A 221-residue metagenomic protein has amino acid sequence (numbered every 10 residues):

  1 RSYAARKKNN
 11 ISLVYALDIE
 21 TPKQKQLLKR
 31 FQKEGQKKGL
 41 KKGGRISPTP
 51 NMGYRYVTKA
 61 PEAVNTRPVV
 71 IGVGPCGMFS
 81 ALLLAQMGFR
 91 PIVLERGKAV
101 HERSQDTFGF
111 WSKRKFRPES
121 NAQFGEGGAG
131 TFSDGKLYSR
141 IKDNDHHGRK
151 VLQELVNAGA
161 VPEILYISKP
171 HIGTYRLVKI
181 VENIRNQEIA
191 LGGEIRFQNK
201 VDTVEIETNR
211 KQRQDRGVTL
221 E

Functional and structural regions predicted by a protein language model:
R1-L13, F108-I195, N199-K200: Conserved N-terminal/central alpha/beta ligand/cofactor-binding core
R1-T66: Extreme N-terminal leader/targeting segments of oxidoreductases
S2-Y3, F197-R216: A conserved short coil-to-beta-strand element within the FAD-binding core of flavoproteins
V57, I71-V73, R90, D106 (+2 more regions): N-terminal glycine-rich phosphate/pyrophosphate-binding loop and immediately adjacent elements
E62-R67, M87-R90, E126-G127, L191: Short coil/turn connectors at secondary-structure junctions
V64, L220-E221: Core beta-strand elements of the Rossmann-like FAD/NAD(P) dinucleotide-binding domain in flavoenzyme oxidoreductases
T66-A99: N-terminal Rossmann-like FAD-binding beta1-loop-alpha1 element of flavoenzymes
V100-S104: A short beta-to-alpha transition loop/helix N-cap that caps and shapes the active-site region
